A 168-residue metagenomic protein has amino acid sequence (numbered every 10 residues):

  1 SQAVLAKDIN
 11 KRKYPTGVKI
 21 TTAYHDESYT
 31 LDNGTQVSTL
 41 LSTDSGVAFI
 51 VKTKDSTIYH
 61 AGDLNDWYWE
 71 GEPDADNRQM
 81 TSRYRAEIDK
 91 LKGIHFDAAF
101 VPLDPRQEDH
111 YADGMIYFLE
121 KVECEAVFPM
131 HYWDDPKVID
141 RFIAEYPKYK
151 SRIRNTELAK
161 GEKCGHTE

Functional and structural regions predicted by a protein language model:
S1-K11, D89-F100: Active-site metal-binding motif and surrounding structural segment of the metallo-beta-lactamase
Q2-K7, A61, P129-M130, T156: Generic beta-sheet signal
V4, N10-R12, E27, S45-V47 (+3 more regions): Active-site environment of divalent metal-dependent phosphoester hydrolases
P15-D32, Y111-E168: Binuclear metal-ion centers of metallo-dependent hydrolases, dominated by the metallo-beta-lactamase
K19-H95, L158-E168: Core dinuclear metal-dependent hydrolase active-site scaffold
V37-T39, A99-P102, V127-P129: Short catalytic-loop micro-motif centered on adjacent basic/acidic residues
T57, H95-A99, E123-E125: Loop/turn elements at helix/coil->beta-strand transitions in domains of secreted/extracellular proteins
R83-D89, E108-Y117: A short, acidic, amphipathic alpha-helical segment used as a generic capping/interface helix at domain edges
